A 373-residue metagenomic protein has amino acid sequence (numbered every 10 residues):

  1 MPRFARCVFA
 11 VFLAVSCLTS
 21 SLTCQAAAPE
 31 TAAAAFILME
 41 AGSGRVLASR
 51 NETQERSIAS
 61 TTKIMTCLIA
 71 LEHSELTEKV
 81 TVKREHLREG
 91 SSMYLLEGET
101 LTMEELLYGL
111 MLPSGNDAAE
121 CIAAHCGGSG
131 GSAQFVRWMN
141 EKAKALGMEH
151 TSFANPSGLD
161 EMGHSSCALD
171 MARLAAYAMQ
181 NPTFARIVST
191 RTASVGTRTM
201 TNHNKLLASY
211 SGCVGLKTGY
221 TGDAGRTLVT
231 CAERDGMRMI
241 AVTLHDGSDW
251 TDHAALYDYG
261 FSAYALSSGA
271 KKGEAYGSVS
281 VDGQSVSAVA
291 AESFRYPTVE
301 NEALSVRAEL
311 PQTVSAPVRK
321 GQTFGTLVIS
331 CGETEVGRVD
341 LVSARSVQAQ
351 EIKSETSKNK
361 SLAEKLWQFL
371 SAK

Functional and structural regions predicted by a protein language model:
M1-V11: Bacterial N-terminal signal peptides that target proteins for export
L13-S21: Hydrophobic core
T23-A172, A176-P182: Active-site-adjacent loops and short helices of periplasmic peptidoglycan-processing enzymes
M148-S152, D160-K373: Domain-terminus/edge residues, biased toward the C-terminal soluble/receptor-binding domains of extracytoplasmic
